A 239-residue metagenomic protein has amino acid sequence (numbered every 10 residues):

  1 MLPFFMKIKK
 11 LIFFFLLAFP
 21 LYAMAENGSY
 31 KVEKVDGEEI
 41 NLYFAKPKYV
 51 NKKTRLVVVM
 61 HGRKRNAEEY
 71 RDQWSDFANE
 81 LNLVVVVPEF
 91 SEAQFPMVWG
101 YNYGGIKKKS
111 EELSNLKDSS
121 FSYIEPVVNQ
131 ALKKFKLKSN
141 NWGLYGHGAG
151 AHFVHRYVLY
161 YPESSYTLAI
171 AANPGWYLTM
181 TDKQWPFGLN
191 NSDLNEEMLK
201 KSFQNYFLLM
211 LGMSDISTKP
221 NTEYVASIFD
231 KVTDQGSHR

Functional and structural regions predicted by a protein language model:
M1-K7: N-terminal secretory signal peptides that target proteins for export/translocation
K10-F19: Sec-dependent N-terminal signal peptides
A23-L56, N66-E69, E80, E112 (+7 more regions): A domain-start/cap signature at the N-terminus of enzymes
Y49-M97, L178-T179, K219: Short substrate-entry loop that stabilizes the transition state in hydrolases
A78, V128, Y157-V158: A conserved amphipathic alpha-helix that caps or lines the catalytic cleft of carbohydrate- and lipid-modifying enzymes
S91-D118: Cap/lid segment of the alpha/beta-hydrolase catalytic domain
Y123-N140: Conserved acidic catalytic loop of the alpha/beta-hydrolase fold
T167-R239: The feature captures the conserved acid-bearing segment of alpha/beta-hydrolase catalytic domains
